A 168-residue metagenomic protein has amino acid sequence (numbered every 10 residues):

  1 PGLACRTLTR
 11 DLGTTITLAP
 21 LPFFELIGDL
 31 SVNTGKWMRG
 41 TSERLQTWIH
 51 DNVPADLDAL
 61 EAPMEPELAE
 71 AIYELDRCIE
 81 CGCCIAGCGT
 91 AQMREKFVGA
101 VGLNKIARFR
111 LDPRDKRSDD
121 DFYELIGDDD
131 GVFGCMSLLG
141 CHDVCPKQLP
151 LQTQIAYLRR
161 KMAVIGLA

Functional and structural regions predicted by a protein language model:
P1-P22: Hydrophobic/aromatic-rich structural module bridging two neighboring secondary-structure elements via a short loop
P20-F24, L30-A168: Ferredoxin-type iron-sulfur electron-transfer modules in oxidoreductases and energy-metabolism complexes
